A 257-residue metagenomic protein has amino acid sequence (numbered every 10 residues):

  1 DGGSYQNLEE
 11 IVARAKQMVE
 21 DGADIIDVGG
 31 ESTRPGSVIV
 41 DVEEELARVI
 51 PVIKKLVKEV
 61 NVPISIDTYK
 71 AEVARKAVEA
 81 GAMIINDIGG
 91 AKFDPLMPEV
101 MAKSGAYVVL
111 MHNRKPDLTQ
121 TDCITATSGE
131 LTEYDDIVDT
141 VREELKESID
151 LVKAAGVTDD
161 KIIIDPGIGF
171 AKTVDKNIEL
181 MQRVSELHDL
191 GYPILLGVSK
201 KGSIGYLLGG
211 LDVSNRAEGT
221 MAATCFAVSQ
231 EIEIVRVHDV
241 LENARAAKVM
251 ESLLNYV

Functional and structural regions predicted by a protein language model:
D1-R14, T33-P51, K55-P63, T68-A71 (+4 more regions): Active-site-adjacent loop and "lid" segments of alpha/beta metabolic enzymes
A13-G29: Catalytic domains of carbohydrate-active enzymes, especially glycoside hydrolases
V19-D24, K146-K161: Phosphate/pyrophosphate-binding loops at sites that engage ATP/ADP/AMP, CoA/4′-phosphopantetheine, polyphosphate
A23, I168, V240: Active-site metal-binding loops of divalent metal-dependent hydrolases
